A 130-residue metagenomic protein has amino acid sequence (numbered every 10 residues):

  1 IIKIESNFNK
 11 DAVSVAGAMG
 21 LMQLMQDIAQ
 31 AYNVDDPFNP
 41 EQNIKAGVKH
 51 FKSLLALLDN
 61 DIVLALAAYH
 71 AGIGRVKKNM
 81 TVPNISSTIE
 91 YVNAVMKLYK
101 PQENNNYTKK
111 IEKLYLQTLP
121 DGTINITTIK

Functional and structural regions predicted by a protein language model:
I2-Y115, L119-T123, T127-I129: Catalytic glycan-binding domains that act on GlcNAc-containing polysaccharides
